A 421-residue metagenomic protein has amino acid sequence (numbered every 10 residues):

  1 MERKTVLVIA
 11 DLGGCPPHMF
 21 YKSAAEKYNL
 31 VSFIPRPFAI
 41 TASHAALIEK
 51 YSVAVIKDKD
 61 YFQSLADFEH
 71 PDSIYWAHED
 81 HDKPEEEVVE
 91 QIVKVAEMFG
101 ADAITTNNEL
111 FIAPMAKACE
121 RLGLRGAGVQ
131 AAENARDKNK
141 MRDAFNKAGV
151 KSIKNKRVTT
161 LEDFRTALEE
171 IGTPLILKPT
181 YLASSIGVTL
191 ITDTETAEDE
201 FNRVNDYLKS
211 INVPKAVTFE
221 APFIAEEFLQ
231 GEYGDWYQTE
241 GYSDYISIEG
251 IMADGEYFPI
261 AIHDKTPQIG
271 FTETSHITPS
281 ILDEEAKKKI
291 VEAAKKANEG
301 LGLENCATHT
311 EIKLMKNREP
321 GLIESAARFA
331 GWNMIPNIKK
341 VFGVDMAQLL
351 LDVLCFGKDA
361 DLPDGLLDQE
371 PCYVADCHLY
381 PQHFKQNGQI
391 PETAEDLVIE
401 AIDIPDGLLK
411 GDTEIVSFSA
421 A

Functional and structural regions predicted by a protein language model:
M1-A131, K140, K147, E162: ATP-binding N-terminal substructure of ATP-dependent carboxylate-amine bond-forming enzymes
R121-G187, S210-N212: A conserved helix-loop-beta module that forms one wall/lid of the active-site cleft in ATP-utilizing catalytic domains
S152-I153, P174-I176, T194-G241, E273-T274 (+1 more regions): Conserved ATP-binding module of the ATP-grasp superfamily
V158, V188-D193, I251-A253: Short beta-strand-to-turn element immediately C-terminal to the catalytic PLP-Schiff-base lysine in fold type I
L175, F258, G321-E324: Protein kinase-like catalytic core scaffold
E227-Q230, Q238-L303, A326-L349, D376: ATP-dependent carboxylate/phosphate-activation module, predominantly the ATP-grasp catalytic core and closely related
G250, N298-I338, G365-V374, H378-K385: Conserved metal-phosphate-binding beta-hairpin within the catalytic cores of diverse ATP-dependent phosphoryl-transfer
L351-A421: Peripheral (often C-terminal) accessory segments that flank ATP-dependent C-N-forming ligase machineries
